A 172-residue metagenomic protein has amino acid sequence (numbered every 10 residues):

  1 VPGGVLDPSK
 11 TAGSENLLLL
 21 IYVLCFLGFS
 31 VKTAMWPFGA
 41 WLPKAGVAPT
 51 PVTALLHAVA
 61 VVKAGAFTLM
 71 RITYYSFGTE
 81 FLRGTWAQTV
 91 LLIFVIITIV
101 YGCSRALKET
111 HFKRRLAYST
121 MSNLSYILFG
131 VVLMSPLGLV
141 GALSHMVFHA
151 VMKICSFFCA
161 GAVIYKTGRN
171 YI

Functional and structural regions predicted by a protein language model:
V1-I172: Hydrophobic transmembrane alpha-helices and their helix-loop junctions in integral membrane proteins
